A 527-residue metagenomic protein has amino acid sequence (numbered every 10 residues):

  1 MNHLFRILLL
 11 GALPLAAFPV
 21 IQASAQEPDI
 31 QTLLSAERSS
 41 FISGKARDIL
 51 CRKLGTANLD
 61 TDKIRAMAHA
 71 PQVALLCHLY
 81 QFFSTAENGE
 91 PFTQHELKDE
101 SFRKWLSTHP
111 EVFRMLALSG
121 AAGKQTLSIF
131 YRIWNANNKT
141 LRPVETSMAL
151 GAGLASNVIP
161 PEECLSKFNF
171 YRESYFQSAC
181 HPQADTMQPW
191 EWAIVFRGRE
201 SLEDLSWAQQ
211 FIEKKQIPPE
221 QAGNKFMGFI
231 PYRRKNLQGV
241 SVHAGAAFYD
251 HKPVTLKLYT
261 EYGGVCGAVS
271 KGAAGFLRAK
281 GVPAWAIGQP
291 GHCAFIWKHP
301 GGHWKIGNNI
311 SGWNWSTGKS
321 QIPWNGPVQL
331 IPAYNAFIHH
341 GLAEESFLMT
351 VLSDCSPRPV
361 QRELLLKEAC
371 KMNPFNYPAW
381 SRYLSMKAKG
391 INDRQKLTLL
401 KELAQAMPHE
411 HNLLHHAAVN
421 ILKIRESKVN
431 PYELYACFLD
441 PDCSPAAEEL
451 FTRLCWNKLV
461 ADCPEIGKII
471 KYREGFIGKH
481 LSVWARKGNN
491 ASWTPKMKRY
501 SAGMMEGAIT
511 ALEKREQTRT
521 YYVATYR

Functional and structural regions predicted by a protein language model:
M1-L9: Bacterial N-terminal signal peptides that target proteins for export
L8-P19: Bacterial N-terminal signal peptides
S24-M67: Intrinsically disordered, low-structural-confidence terminal and linker regions
E27-S40, G44, G223-S241, Y249-D250 (+4 more regions): Helix-boundary/low-complexity linker signature
Q81-T260: Secondary-structure boundary elements
D250-Y262, G267-A343: Hydrophobic/aromatic-rich core segments of domains that either
L352-P357, L364-R527: Extended amphipathic alpha-helical coiled-coil/heptad-repeat regions
